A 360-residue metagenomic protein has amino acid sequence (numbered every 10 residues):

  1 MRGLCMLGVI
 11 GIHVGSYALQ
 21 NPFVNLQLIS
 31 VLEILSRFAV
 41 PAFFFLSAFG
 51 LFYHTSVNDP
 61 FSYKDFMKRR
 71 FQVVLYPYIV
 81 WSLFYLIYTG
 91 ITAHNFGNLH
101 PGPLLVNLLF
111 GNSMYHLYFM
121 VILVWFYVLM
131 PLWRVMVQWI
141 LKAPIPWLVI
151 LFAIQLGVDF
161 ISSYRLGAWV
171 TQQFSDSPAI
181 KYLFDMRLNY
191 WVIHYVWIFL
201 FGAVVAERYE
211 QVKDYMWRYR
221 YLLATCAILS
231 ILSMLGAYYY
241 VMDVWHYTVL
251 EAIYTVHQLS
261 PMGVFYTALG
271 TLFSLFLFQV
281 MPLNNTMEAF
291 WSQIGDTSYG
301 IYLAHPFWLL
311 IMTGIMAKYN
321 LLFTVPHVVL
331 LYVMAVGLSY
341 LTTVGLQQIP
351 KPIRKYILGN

Functional and structural regions predicted by a protein language model:
M1-T55, V74-S82, S113: Functionally critical transmembrane alpha-helices in membrane proteins and complexes, commonly lining
L7-V14, F152-Y164, A227-Y240, P306-F307: Aromatic-anchored segments of alpha-helical transmembrane domains
S30-V40, L109-I122, L166-I198, M234-T271: Interfacial loop-to-helix transition and helix-capping segments at the boundaries of transmembrane helices
E33-P41, H54-T89, F96, H100-Y115 (+3 more regions): Transmembrane alpha-helical segments and their boundary/interface "anchor" motifs in multi-pass integral membrane
S56-K68, R134-I145, R208-Y221, V280-S292 (+1 more regions): Membrane-interface helix-boundary motifs at transmembrane edges
T89-A93, G102-G167, D185-F201, A206: Hydrophobic alpha-helical segments with transmembrane-like composition
V137, F278-G295, W308-N360: C-terminal "closing" transmembrane helix and its immediate cytosolic amphipathic cap in multi-pass membrane proteins
R208-Q293: Alpha-helical transmembrane segments and terminal signal-anchor/GPI-anchor hydrophobic tails, characterized by long
